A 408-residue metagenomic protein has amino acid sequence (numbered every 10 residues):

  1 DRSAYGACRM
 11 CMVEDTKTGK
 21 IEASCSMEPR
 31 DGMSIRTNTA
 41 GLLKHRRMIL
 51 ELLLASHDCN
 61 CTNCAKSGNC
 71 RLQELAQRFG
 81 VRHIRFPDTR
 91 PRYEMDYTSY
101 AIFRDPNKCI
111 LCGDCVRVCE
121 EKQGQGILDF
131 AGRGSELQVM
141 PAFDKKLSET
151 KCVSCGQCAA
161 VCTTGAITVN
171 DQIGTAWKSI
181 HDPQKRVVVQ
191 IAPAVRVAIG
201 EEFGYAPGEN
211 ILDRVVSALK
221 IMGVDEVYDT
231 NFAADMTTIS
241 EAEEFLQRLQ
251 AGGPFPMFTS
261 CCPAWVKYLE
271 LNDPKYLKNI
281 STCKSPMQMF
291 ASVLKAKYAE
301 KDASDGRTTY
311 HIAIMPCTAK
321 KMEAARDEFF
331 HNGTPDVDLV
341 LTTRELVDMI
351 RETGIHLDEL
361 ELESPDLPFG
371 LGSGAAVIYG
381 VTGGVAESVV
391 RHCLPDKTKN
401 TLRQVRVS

Functional and structural regions predicted by a protein language model:
D1-R46, L54, N170-S408: Iron-sulfur-associated redox domains of electron-transfer enzymes in respiratory and anaerobic energy metabolism
R9-S154, A160, I167-R186: Fe-S ferredoxin-like electron-transfer domains and their immediately adjacent linker/connector regions across
K108, G113-V116, G126, G134-A166 (+7 more regions): Unusually extended, aromatic-enriched hydrophobic runs near protein termini
